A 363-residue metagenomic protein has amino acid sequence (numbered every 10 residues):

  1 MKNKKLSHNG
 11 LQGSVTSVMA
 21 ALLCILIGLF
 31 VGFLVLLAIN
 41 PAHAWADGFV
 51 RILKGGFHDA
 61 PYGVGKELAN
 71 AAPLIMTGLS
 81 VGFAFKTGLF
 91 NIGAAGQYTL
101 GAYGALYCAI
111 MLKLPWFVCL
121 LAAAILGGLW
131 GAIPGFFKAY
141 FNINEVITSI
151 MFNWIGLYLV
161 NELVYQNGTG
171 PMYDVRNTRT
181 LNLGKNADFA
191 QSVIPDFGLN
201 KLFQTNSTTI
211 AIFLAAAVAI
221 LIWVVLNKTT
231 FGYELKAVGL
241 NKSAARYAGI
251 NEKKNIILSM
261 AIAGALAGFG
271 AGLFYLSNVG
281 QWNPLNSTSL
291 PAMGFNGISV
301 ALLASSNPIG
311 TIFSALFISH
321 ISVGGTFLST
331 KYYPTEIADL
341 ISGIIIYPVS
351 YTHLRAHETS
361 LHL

Functional and structural regions predicted by a protein language model:
K2-M76: Membrane-interfacial amphipathic/re-entrant helices at transmembrane-helix boundaries
A21-L34, T77-V81, N153-N161, I212-W223 (+4 more regions): Hydrophobic core segments of alpha-helical transmembrane domains in multi-pass membrane transport and ion-translocation
L36-L37, G55-M111, A124, G128-A132 (+3 more regions): Single transmembrane alpha-helix segments in multi-pass membrane proteins
K66, N70, A94-A102, C119 (+6 more regions): Alpha-helical transmembrane segments of multi-pass membrane proteins, especially transporters and channels
L129, F203-Q281, I309: Helix-loop-helix "hairpin" substructures at the membrane interface of multi-pass membrane proteins
N153-K228: Transmembrane helix-bundle core of multi-pass membrane transporters and related energy-transducing complexes
L266-G268, L273-G343: Transmembrane alpha-helical segments in multi-pass inner-membrane proteins
T352-T359: Conserved small/polar residues in nucleotide/adenosyl-binding loops
